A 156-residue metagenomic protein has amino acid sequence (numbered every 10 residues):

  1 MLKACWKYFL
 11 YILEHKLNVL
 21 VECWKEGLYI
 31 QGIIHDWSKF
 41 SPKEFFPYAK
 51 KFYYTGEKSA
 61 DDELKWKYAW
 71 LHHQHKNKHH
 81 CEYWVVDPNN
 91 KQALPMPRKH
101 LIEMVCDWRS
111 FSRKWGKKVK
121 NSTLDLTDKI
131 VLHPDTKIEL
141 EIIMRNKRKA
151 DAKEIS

Functional and structural regions predicted by a protein language model:
M1-S156: Metal-dependent phosphohydrolase cores
